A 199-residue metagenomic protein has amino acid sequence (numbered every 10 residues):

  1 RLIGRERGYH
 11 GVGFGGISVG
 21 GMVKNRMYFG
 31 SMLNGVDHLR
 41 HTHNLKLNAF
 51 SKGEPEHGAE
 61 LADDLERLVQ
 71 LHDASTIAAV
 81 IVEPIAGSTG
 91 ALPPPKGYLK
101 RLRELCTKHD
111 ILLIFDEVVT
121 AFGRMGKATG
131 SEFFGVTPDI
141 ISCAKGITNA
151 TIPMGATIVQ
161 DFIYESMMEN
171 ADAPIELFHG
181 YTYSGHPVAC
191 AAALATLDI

Functional and structural regions predicted by a protein language model:
R1-I199: Conserved N-terminal phosphate-binding loop of PLP-dependent enzymes in the Aspartate aminotransferase
